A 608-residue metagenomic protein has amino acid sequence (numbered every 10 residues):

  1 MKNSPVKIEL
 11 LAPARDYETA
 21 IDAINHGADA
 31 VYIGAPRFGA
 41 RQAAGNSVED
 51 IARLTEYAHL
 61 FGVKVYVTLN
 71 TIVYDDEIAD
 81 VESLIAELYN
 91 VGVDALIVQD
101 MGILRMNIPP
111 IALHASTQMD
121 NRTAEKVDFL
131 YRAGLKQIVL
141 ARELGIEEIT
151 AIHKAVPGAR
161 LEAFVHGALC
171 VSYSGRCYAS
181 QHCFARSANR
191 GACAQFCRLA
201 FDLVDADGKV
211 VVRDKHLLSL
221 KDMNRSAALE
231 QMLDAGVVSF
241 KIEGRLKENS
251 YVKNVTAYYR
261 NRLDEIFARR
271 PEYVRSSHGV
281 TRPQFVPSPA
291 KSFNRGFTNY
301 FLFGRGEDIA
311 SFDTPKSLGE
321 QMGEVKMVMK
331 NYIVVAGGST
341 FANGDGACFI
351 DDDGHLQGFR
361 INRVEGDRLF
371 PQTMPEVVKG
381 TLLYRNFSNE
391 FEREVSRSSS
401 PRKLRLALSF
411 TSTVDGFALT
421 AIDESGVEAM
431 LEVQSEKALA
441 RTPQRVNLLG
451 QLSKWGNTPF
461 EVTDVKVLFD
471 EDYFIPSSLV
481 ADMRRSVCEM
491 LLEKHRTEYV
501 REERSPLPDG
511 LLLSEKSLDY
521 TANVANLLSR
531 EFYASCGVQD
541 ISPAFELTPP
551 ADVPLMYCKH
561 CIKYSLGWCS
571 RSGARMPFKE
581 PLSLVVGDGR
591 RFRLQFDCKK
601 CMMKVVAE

Functional and structural regions predicted by a protein language model:
M1-N25, A30-A40, D50, L54-T55 (+4 more regions): Surface-exposed amphipathic alpha-helical tracts and adjacent flexible/coil segments at the periphery of soluble enzymes
A43-S47: An active-site metal/cofactor-coordinating segment within enzyme catalytic domains
D94: Short, conserved active-site loop motifs that form the nucleotide-linked donor/cofactor pocket
L104-P109: Short active-site loop/helix that positions an aromatic residue
S116-T117, N121: Ser/Thr-centric signal marking residues that sit in or immediately flank functional binding/regulatory motifs
R122-K126: Short, glycine/polar-rich helix-capping loops at beta-to-alpha or helix-loop-helix junctions that flank or form
